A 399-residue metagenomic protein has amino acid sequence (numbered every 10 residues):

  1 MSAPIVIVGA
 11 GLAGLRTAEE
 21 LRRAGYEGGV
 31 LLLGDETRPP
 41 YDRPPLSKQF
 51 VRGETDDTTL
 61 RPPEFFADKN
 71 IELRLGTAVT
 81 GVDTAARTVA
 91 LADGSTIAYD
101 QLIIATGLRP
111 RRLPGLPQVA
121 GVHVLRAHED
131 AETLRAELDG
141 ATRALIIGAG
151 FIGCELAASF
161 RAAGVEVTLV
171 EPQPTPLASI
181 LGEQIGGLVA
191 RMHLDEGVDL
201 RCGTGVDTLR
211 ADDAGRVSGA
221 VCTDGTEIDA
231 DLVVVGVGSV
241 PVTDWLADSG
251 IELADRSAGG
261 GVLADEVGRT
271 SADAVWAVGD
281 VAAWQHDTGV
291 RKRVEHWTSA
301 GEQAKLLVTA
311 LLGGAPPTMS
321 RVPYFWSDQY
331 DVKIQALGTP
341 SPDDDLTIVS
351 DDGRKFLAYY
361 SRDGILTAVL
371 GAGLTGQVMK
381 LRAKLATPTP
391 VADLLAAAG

Functional and structural regions predicted by a protein language model:
M1-I71, S159-I180: Beta1-alpha1 glycine-rich phosphate/pyrophosphate-binding loop at the start of Rossmann-like nucleotide-binding domains
M1-V6, R61-L145, V221-T223, L232-G236 (+2 more regions): FAD-binding core/adjacent interface of flavoenzyme oxidoreductases
S2-P4, V281-T375: Mid-to-C-terminal Rossmann-like scaffold of FAD/NAD(P)H-dependent oxidoreductases
G9-A13, D35, R126-A127, I147-I152: Glycine-rich Rossmann-fold phosphate-binding loop(s) that bind the pyrophosphate of adenine dinucleotide cofactors
E27, L73-A90, I97, A163-A264: A Rossmann-like FAD-binding core segment of flavoenzymes
A120-A141, R216, E227-E302, L306: FAD-site-proximal beta/loop scaffold in flavoenzymes
T133-L181, I185: Rossmann-like NAD(P)H-binding beta-loop-alpha module
T375-A392: A short, polar/charged loop-to-alpha-helix boundary motif
